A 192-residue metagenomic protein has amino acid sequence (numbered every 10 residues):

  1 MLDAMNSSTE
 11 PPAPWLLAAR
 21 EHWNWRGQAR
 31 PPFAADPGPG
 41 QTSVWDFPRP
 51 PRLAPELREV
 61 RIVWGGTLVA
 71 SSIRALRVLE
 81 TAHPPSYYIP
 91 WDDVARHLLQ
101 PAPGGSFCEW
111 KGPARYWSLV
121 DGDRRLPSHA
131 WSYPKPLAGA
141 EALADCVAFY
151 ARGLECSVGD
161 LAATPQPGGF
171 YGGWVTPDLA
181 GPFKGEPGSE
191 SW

Functional and structural regions predicted by a protein language model:
M1-W192: Terminal leader/tail segments of proteins
